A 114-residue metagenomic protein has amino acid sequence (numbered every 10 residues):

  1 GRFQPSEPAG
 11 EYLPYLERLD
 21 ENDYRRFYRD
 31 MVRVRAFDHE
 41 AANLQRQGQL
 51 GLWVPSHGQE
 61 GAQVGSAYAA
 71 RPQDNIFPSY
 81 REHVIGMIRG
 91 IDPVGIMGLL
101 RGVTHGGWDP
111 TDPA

Functional and structural regions predicted by a protein language model:
G1-G51, P72: Cofactor-/ligand-binding subdomain signature composed of acidic, glycine-rich, tryptophan-containing flexible loops
A36-H39, N43-A114: Cofactor-binding active-site loop characterized by glycine-rich and histidine/acidic residues
